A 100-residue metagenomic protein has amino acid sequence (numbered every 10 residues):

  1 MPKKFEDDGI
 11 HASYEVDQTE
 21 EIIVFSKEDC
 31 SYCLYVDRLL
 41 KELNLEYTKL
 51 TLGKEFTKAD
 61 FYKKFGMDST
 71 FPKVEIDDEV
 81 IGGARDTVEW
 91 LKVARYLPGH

Functional and structural regions predicted by a protein language model:
F5-T48: Local sequence-structure signature of Cys/Sec-based thiol-disulfide redox active-site neighborhoods
S31, F56, G82: Short alpha-helical
L34, A59, E89: Alpha-helical elements of the RecA-like P-loop NTPase motor core of helicases
L50-S69: Thioredoxin-like thiol-disulfide oxidoreductase module
F65-E75, A84-R85: Structural micro-motif
I76-H100: Non-catalytic, surface beta->alpha helical segment in thiol-disulfide oxidoreductase systems
